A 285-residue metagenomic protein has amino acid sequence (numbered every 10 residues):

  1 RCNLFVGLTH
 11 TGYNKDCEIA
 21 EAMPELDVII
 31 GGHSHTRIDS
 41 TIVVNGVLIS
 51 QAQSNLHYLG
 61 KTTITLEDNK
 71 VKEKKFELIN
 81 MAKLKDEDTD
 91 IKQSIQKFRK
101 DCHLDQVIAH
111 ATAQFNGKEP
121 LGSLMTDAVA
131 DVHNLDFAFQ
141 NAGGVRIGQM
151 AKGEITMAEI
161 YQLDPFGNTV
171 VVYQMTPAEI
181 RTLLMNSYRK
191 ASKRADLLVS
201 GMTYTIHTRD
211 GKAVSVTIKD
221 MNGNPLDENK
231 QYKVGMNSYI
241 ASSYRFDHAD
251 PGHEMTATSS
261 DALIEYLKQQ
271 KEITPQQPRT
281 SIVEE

Functional and structural regions predicted by a protein language model:
R1-I42, V129-D131: His/acidic metal-ligating clusters that form di-metal
V6-T9, V28-G32, S50-Q51, F137-N141 (+1 more regions): General beta-strand structural signal in soluble alpha/beta enzymes
A22, R37, S54-V132, D136-E285: Catalytic centers of hydrolytic enzymes
L26, G46-L48, T156-A158: Short, hinge-like loop/turn segments at secondary-structure boundaries
I42-H57: P-loop/Walker A phosphate-binding loop and immediately adjacent motor/lid segment at beta-alpha junctions
